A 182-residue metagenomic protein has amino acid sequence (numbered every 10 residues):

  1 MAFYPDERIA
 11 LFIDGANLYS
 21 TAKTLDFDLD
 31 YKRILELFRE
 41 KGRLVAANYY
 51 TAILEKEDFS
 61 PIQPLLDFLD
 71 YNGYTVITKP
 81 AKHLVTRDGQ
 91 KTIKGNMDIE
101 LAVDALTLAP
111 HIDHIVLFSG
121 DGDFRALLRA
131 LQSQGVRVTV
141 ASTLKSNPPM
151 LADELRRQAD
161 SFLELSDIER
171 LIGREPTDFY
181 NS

Functional and structural regions predicted by a protein language model:
M1-S182: Terminal and domain-boundary accessory regions
